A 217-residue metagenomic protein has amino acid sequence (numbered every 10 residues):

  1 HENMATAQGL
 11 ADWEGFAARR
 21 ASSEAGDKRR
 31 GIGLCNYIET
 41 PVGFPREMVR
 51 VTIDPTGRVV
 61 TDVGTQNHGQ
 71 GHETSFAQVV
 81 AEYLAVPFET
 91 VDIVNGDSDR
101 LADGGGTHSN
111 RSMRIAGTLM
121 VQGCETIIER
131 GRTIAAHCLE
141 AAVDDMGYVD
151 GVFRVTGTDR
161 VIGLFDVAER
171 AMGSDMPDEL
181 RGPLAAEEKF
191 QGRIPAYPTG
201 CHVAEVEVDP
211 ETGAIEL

Functional and structural regions predicted by a protein language model:
H1-Y83, G96-L217: Cofactor-centric catalytic regions
L84-F88: Phosphate-handling active-site elements
V91: Short conserved active-site loop signatures built around small residues
